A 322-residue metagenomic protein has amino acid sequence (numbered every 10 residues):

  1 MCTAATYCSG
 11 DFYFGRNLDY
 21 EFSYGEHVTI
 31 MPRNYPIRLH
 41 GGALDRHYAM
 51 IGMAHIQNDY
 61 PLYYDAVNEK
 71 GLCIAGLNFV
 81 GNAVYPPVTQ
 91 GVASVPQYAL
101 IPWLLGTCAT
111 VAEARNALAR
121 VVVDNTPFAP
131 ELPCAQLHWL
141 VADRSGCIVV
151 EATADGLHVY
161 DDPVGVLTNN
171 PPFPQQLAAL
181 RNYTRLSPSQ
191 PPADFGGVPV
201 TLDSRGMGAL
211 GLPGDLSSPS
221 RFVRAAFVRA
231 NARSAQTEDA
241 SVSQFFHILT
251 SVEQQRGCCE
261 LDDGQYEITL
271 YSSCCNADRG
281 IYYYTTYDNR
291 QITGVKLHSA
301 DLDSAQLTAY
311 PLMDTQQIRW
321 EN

Functional and structural regions predicted by a protein language model:
M1-A93, N125, A309-P311, N322: A contiguous strand-loop segment
M1-Y13, T126-P127, C134-A135, R144 (+1 more regions): C-terminus-biased signal that marks the final domain/tail of proteins
C8-D11, N68-K70, A142-G146, E151-G156 (+2 more regions): Short acidic-glycine loop/turn motifs at beta-strand connectors
Y20-S23, V80-N82, D155-H158, G165 (+1 more regions): Short, surface-exposed beta-strand-loop junctions and turns on beta-sheet-rich folds
I74-G76, V159, Y282-Y284: Short hydrophobic/aromatic-rich beta-strand segments that constitute the beta-sheet cores of beta-sandwich/beta-barrel
G91-P127, E238-H247: Proteins synthesized as precursors that undergo proteolytic processing into mature forms
R120-H158: Catalytic cofactor-binding cores of redox enzymes
